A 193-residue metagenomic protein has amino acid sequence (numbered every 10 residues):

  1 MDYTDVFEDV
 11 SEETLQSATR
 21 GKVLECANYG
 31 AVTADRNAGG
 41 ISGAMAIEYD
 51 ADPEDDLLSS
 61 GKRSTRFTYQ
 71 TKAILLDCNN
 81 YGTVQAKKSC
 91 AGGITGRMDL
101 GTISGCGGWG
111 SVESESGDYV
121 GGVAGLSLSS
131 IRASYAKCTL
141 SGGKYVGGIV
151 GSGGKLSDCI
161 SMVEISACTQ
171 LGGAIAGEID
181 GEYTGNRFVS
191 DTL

Functional and structural regions predicted by a protein language model:
M1-L193: Predominantly extracellular beta-rich ligand-binding scaffolds that present long acidic/polar faces for carbohydrate
